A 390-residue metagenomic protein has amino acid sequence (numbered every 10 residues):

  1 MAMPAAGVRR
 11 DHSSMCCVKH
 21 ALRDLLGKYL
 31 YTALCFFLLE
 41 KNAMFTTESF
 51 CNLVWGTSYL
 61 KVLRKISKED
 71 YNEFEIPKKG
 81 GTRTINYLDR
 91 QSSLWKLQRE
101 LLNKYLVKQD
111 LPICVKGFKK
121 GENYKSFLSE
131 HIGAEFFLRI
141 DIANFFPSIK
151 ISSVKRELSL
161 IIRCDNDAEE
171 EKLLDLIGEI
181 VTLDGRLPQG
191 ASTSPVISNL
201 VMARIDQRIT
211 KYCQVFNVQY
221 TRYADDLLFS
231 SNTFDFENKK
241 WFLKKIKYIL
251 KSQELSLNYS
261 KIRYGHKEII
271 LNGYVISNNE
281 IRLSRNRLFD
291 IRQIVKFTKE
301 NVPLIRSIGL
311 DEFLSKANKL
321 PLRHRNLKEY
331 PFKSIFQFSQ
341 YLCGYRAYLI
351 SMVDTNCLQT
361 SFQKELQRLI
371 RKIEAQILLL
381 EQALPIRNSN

Functional and structural regions predicted by a protein language model:
M1-M3, M15: Methionine residue identity
P4-V8, R23, C35: Short stretches within intrinsically disordered, low-complexity N-terminal or propeptide regions
D11-H12, D24, Y29-Y31: Intrinsic-disorder-associated, low-complexity terminal segments enriched in Asp/Asn/His/Tyr and depleted of Lys/Arg
S13, V18-A21: Short hydrophobic alpha-helical segments enriched in small aliphatic residues
L34, L38-K78, T82-R156, L160-E171 (+4 more regions): Right-hand nucleic-acid polymerase module
R139-A143, G190, S194, V215-T233: Catalytic palm active-site di-aspartate
I197: Conserved binding-pocket/active-site segment within a compact domain
